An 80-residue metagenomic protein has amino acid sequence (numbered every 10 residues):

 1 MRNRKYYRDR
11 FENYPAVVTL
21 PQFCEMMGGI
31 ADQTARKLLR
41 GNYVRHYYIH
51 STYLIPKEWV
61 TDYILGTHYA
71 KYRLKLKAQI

Functional and structural regions predicted by a protein language model:
R2, V60-I80: A short, Lys/Arg-enriched interface patch at domain edges and termini
R2-T34, G66: Polyanion-binding surface elements
R8, Y14, R40-V44, T61 (+1 more regions): General helical structural elements
V17, V44-R45, A70: A general structural signal for well-ordered secondary-structure junctions
L20, L54, H68-K71: Short, structured secondary-structure boundary patches
Q22, W59-V60: Short, well-ordered alpha-helical scaffold segment located in the soluble/lumenal catalytic or ligand-binding core
M26-K57: Major-groove DNA-recognition helix of helix-turn-helix-type DNA-binding domains
